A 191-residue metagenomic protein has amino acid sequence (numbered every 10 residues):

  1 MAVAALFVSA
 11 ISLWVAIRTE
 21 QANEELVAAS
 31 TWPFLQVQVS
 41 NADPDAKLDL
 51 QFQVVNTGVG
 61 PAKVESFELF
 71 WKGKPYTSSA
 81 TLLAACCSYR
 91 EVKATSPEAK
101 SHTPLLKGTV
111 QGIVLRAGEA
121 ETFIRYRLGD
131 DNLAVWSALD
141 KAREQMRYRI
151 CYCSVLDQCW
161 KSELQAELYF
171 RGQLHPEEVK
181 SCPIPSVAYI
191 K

Functional and structural regions predicted by a protein language model:
M1-H102, P183-I184, A188-K191: Membrane-proximal alpha-helical anchors
Q38, E68-K72, A80-L82, L133 (+3 more regions): Generic alpha-helical propensity signal that fires on short helical segments and nearby coil/disordered stretches
L50-F52, F67, Y76-S79, W136-A138 (+2 more regions): Surface-exposed beta-strand edges and their flanking turn/coil or helix-capping segments
S79-V92, R149, V155-K191: Acidic, serine/threonine- and proline-rich intrinsically disordered appendage/tail regions
G108-H175: Terminal connector regions
